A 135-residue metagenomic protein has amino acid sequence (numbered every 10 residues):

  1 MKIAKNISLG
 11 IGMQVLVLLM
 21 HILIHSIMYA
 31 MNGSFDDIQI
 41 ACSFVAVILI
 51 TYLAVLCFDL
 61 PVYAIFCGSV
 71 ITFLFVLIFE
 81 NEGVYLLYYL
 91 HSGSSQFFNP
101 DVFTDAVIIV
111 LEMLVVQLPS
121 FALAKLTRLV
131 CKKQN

Functional and structural regions predicted by a protein language model:
M1-A46: N-terminal signal-anchor transmembrane alpha-helix
K5-M13, V17, V107-N135: Membrane-water interface at the C-terminal end of transmembrane alpha helices
Q14-H25, S69-E82: Aromatic-anchored segments of alpha-helical transmembrane domains
I24-N32, F58, V62, G83 (+3 more regions): Membrane-interfacial segments
S26-C42, V76-L111: Interfacial non-cytosolic loop connecting adjacent transmembrane helices
C42-G68: Canonical alpha-helical transmembrane segments
L49, L53, E82, L118-A122: Transmembrane alpha-helix boundary/anchor motif
I50, V55, T72-V76, A124: Hydrophobic alpha-helical segments of integral membrane proteins
